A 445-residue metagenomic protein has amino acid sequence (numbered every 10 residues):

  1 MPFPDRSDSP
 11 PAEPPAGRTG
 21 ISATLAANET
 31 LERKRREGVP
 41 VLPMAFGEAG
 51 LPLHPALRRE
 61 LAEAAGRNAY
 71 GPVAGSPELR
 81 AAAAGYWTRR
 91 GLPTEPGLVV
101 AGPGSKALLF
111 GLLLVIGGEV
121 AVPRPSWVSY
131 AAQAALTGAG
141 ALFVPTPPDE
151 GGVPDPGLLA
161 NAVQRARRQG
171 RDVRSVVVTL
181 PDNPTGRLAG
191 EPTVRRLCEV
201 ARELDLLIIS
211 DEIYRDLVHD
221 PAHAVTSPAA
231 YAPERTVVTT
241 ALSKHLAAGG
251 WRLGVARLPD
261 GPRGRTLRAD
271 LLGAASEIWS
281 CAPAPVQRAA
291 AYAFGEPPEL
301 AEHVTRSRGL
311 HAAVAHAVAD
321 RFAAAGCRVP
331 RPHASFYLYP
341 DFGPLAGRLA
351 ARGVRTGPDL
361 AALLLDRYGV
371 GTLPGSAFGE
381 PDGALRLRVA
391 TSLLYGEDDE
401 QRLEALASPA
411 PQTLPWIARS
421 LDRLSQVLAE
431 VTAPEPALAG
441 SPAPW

Functional and structural regions predicted by a protein language model:
P2, P93, A350, L363-T372 (+1 more regions): PLP-dependent enzyme catalytic core of the Aspartate aminotransferase-like
P4, R235-G309: Conserved core segment of the aminotransferase class I/II
D5-P103, P147, E296-P297, Y395-D398 (+3 more regions): N-terminal small-domain helix-loop-helix segment of the aminotransferase-like
E37, T137, E203-L204, A325: Helix C-cap/helix->beta junction micro-motif
V115-A134: Conserved PLP-anchoring active-site segment centered on the Schiff-base-forming lysine
V122, F143, I208-S210, T372-P374: Hydrophobic residues in well-ordered beta-strands that form the structural core
P148-A224: Active-site phosphate-binding strand-loop segment of PLP-dependent enzymes
R308-H316, A323, V329-R348: Conserved glycine-rich beta-strand-loop-beta hairpin in the small C-terminal domain of fold type I
